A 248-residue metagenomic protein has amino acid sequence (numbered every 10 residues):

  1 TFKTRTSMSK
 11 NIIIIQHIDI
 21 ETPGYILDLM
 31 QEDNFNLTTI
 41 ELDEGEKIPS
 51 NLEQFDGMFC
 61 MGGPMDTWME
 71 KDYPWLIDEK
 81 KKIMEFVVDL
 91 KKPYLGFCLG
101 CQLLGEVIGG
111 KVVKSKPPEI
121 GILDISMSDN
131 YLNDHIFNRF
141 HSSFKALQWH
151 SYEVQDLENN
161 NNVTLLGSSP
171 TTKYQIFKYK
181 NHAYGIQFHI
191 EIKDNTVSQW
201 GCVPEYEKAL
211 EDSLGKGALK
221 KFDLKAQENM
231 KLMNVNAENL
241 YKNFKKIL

Functional and structural regions predicted by a protein language model:
T1-D89, L214-L248: N-terminal beta1-alpha1 cap of cysteine-dependent amidohydrolase-like domains
P23-Y25, P49, M69-K71, L104-V107 (+3 more regions): Short glycine-/acidic-enriched loop or helix-start segments at secondary-structure transitions that form or flank
L27-L29, F55, D72-W75, I108-V112 (+3 more regions): Short, glycine/charged-enriched secondary-structure capping and boundary segments
N36-T38, K111, K145, T164: Conserved beta-strand segments of alpha/beta enzyme cores
E44-I48, I120, V154, K173-Y174: A short acidic, often aromatic-flanked loop/helix-cap motif at beta-alpha or helix-coil junctions that lines enzyme
C60-Y131: Cysteine-nucleophile active-site neighborhood
M127-L248: Amide-donor transfer/coupling interface in amidating biosynthetic enzymes
